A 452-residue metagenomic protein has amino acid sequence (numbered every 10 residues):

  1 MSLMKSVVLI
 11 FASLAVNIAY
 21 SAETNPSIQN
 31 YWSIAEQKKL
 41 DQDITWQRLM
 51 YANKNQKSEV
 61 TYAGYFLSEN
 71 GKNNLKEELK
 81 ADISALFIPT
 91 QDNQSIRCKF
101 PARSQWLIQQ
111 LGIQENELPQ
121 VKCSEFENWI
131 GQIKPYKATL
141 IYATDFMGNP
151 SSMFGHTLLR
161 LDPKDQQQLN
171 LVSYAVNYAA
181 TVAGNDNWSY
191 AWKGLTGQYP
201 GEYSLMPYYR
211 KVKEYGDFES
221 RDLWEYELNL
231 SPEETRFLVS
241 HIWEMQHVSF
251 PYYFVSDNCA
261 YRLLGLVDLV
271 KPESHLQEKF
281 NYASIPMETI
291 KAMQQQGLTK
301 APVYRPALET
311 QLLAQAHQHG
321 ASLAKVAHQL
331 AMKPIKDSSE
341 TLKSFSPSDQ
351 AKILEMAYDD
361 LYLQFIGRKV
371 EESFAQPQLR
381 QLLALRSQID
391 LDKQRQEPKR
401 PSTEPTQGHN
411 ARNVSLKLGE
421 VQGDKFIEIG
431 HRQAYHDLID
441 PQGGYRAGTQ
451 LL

Functional and structural regions predicted by a protein language model:
S6-N17: Bacterial N-terminal signal peptides
A22-L118, Y226, H241-G423: Activation targets extended, charge/polar-rich intrinsically disordered C-terminal tails
R97, A102-G148, M153-R160, K271: Gly/Pro-rich turn-and-neighbor structural signature
K134-F218, H431: Glycine-rich catalytic cores of cysteine/serine-nucleophile enzymes that process amide/ester linkages in cell-envelope
W188-A260, V270: N-terminal accessory/precursor segments of enzymes
E404-N410, L438-L451: Short loop/turn motifs that connect adjacent beta-strands in outer-membrane beta-barrel proteins
L416, I429-Y435: Residues on the lipid-exposed face of transmembrane beta-strands in outer-membrane beta-barrel proteins
V421, H436-L438: Sequence/structural signature of outer-membrane beta-barrel proteins
